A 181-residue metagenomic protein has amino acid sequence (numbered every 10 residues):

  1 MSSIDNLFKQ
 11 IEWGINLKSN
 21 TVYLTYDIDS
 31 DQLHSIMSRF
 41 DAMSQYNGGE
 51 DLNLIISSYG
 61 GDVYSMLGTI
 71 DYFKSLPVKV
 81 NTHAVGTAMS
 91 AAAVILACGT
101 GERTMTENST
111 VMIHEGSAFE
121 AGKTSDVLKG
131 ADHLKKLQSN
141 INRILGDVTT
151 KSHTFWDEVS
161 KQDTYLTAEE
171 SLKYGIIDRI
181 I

Functional and structural regions predicted by a protein language model:
M1-A91, C98-I181: N-terminal organellar transit peptides
